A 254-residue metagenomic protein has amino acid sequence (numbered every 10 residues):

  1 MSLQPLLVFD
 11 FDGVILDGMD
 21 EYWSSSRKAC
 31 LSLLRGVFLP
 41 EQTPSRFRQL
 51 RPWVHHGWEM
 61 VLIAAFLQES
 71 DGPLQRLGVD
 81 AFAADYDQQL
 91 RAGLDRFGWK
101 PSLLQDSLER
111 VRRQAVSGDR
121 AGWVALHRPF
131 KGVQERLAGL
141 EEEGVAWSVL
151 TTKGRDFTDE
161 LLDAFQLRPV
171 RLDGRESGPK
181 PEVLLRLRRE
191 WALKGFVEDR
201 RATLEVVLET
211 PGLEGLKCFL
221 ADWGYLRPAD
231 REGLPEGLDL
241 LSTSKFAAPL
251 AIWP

Functional and structural regions predicted by a protein language model:
S2-V8: Extreme N-terminal starter segment of soluble prokaryotic enzymes
V8-D10, F196-V197: Generic enzyme active-site microenvironment
V14-D159, A164: Alpha-helical substrate-recognition element adjacent to the catalytic core
S26, T152, G195-S242: Acidic, Mg2+-coordinating phosphoryl-transfer loop and its flanking beta/alpha structural elements, shared across
Q134-E141, L184-L185, L204, L208 (+1 more regions): Short amphipathic alpha-helical segments and helix-helix/interface helices
S148-G195, R201-G212: Substrate-recognition "cap/lid" segment bordering the active-site pocket of phosphatases
L172-R175, G237-P249: Short acidic-hydrophobic, aromatic-tinged amphipathic segments that line or gate anion-handling sites
S177-L185, R227-P235, L250-W253: Short, charged, surface-exposed secondary-structure boundary motifs
